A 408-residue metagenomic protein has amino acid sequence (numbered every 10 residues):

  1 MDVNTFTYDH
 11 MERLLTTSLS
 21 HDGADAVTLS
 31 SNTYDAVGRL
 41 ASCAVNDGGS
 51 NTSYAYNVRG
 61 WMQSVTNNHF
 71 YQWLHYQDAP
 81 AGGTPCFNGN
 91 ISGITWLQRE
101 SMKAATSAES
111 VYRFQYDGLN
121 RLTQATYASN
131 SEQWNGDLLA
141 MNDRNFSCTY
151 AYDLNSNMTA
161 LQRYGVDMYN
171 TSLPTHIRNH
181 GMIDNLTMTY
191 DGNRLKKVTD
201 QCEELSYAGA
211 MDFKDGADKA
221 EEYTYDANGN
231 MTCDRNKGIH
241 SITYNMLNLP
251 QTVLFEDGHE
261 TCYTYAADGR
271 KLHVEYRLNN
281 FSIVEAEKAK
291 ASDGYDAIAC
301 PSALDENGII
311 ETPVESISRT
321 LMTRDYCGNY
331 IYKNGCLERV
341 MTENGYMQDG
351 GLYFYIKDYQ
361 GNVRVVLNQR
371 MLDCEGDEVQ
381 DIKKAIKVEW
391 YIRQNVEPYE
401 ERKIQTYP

Functional and structural regions predicted by a protein language model:
M1-D2, D25-T28, G48-S50, S107-S110 (+6 more regions): Short, small/polar residue-rich loop motifs at catalytic or cofactor-binding pockets
M1-Y8, T16-G23, S42-G48, S64-H69 (+13 more regions): Beta-turn initiation residues at beta-strand->coil junctions
F6, S31-N32, C43, Y54 (+11 more regions): A residue-level detector for well-ordered beta-strand positions
D22, Q98-T106, S110, N130-L138 (+2 more regions): Flexible, membrane-facing loop/turn or short amphipathic-helix motifs that contact lipid bilayers or gate lipid-binding
D35, A41, A81-G93, N135-D143 (+4 more regions): Surface-exposed acidic, glycine/proline-enriched linker/cap segments that occur as 15-30-residue helix-coil
V58-T66, L154-S156, A160-Y190, T243-P408: Short secondary-structure transition motifs
N68-C86, W96-L97, R178-Y225: Extracellular/periplasmic ectodomains of large secreted or surface enzymes and adhesion receptors
F87-Q98, A104-F114, N120-Q124, S129-Y150: Extracellular beta-rich repeat passengers
